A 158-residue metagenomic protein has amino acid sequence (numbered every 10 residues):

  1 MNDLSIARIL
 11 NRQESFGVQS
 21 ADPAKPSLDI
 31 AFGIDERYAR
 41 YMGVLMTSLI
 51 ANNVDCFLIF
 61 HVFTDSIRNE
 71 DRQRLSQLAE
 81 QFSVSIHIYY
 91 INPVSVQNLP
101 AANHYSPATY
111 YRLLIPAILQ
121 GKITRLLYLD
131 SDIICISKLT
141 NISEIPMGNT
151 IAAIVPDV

Functional and structural regions predicted by a protein language model:
M1-V158: Glycosyltransferase catalytic domains, chiefly GT-A lineage
